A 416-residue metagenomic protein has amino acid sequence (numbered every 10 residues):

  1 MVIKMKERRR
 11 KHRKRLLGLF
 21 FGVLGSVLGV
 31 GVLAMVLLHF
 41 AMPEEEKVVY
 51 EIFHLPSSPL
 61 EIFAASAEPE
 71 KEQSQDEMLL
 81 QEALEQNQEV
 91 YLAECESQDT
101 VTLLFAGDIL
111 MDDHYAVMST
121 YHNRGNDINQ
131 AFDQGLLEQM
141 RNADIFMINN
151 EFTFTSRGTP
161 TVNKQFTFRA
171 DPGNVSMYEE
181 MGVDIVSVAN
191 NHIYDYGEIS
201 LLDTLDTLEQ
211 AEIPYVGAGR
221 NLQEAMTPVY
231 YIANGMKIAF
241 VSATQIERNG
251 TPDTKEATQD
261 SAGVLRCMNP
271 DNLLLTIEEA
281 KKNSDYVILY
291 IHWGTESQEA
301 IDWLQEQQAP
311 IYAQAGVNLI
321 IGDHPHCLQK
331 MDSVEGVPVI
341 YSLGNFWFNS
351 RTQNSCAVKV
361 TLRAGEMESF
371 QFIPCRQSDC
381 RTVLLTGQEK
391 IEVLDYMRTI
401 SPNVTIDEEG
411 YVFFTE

Functional and structural regions predicted by a protein language model:
V2-K6, G22, V27, G31 (+1 more regions): Acidic, metal/ion-coordinating pockets
K6-G22: Short, low-complexity patches enriched in S/T/P/G
